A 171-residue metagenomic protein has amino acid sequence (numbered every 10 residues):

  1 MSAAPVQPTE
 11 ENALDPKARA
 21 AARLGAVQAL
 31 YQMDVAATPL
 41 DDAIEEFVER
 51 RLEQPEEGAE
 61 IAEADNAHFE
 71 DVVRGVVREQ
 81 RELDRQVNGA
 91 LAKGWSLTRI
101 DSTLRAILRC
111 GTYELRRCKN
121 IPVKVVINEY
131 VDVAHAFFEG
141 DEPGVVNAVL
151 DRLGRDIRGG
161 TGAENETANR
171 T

Functional and structural regions predicted by a protein language model:
M1-T171: N-terminal interaction/assembly modules
